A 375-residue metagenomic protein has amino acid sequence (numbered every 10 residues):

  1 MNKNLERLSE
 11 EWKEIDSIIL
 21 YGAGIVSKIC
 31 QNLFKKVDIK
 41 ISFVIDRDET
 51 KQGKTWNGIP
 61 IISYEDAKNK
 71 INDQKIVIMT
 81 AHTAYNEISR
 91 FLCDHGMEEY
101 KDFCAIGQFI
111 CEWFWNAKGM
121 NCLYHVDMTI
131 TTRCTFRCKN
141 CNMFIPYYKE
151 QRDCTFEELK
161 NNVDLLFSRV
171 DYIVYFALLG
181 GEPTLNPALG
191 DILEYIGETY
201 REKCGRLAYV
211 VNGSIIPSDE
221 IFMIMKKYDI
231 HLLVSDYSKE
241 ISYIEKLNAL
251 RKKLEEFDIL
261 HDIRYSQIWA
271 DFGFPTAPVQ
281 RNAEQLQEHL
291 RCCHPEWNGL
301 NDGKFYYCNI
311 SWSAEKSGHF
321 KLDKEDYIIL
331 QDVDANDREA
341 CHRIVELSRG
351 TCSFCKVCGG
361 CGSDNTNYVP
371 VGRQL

Functional and structural regions predicted by a protein language model:
M1-A117: Hydrophobic, well-ordered beta-alpha structural blocks that scaffold small-molecule cofactor pockets
I18, I76-I78, F176, L207-Y209 (+1 more regions): Hydrophobic/aromatic residues located in beta-strands of well-ordered beta-sheets within soluble catalytic
L20-Y21, I45, M79, T129 (+3 more regions): Short hydrophobic segments within beta-strands
V26, T276-L375: Accessory C-terminal segments flanking Radical SAM cores
I76-I78, I130, C134, G303: Generic structural signal for small/hydrophobic residues in well-ordered secondary structure, especially within
M97-E150, Y327, Q331-L375: N-terminal pre-core extensions flanking Radical SAM catalytic domains
F109-V211, I216-D219: Conserved alpha-helical substructure of the radical SAM core
N186-D302, Y306-S311, K316: Conserved AdoMet/S-adenosylmethionine-binding subsite of the radical SAM
